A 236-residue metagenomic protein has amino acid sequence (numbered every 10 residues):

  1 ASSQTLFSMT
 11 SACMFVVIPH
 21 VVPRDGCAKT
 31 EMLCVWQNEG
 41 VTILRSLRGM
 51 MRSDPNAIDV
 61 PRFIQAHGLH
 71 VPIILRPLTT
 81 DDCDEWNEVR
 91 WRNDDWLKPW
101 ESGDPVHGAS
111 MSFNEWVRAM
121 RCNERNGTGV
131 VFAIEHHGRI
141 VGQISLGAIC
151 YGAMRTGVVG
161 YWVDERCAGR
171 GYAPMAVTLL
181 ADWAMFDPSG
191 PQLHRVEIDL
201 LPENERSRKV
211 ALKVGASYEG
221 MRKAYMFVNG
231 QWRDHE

Functional and structural regions predicted by a protein language model:
A1-C13, R24: Low-acidity, Ser/Thr- and Arg-rich intrinsically disordered low-complexity segments
L6, T30-E31: Intrinsically disordered, low-complexity segments enriched in serine/threonine/proline/glycine and often basic
P19, P23, A66-L69: Intrinsically disordered, low-complexity cationic segments
E31-E85, V89-W96, V131-E236: Acyl-donor (CoA/ACP) binding surface of acyl/acetyltransferases
W96-R118: Conserved GNAT-fold acetyl-CoA-binding loop/helix
P105, R118-F132: A short helix-loop-beta-strand connector motif used in the catalytic cores of GNAT acetyltransferases and, in some
